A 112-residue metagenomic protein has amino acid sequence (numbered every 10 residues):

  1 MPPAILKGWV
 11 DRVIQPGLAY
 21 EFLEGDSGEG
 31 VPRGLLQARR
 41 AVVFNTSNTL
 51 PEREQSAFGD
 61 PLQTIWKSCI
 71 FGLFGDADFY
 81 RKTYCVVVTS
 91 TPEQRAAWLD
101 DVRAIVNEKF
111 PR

Functional and structural regions predicted by a protein language model:
M1-W66: Helix-loop-strand module that forms the ligand-binding subsite of alpha/beta enzymes
R53-R112: Glycine-rich phosphate/pyrophosphate-binding loop and the adjoining helix
